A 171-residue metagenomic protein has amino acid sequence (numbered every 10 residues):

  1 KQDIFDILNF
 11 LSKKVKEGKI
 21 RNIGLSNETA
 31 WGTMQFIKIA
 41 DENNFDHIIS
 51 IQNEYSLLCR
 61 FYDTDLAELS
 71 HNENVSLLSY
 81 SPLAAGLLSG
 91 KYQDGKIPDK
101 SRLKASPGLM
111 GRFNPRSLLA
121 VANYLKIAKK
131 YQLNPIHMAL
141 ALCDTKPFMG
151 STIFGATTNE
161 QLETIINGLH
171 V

Functional and structural regions predicted by a protein language model:
Q2-V171: Beta/alpha (TIM)-barrel catalytic core signal, keyed to glycine-rich beta->alpha loops juxtaposed to Asp/Glu that bind
